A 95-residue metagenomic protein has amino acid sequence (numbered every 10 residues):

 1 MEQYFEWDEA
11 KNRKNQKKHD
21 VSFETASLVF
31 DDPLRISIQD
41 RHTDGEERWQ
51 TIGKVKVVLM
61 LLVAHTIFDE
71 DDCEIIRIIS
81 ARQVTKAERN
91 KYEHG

Functional and structural regions predicted by a protein language model:
M1-G95: Ribonuclease/tRNase effector modules and their secretory precursors
